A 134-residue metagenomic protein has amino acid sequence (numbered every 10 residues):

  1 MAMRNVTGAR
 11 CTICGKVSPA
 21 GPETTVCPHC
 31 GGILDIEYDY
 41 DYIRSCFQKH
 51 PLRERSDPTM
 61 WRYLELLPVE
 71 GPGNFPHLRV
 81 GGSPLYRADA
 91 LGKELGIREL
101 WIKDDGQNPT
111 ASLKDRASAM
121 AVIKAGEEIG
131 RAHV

Functional and structural regions predicted by a protein language model:
M1-R131: PLP-dependent amino-acid enzyme catalytic core
